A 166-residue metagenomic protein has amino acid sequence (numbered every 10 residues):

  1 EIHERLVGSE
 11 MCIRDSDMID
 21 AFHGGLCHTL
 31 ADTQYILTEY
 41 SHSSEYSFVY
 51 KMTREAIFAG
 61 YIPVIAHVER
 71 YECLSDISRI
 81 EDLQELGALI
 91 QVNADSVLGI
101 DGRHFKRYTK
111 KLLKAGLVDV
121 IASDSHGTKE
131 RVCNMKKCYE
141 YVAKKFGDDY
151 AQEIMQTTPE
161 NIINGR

Functional and structural regions predicted by a protein language model:
E1-G8, C12-I13: Single conserved hydrophobic/aromatic residue that forms the stacking wall/gate of nucleotide- or nucleobase-binding
E10-L37: Hydrophobic alpha-helical segments and helix pairs
G24-T33, G87, M135-V142: Active-site gating loops and adjacent loop-to-helix segments of metal-dependent hydrolytic enzymes
A31, Y35-A115: Domain-core and long-helix interface of multi-subunit machines
H67, D124, P159: Divalent metal-coordination and catalytic microenvironments
L98-G102, T128-C133, I163: Short active-site-adjacent structural elements
L117-C133: Short acidic/histidine-rich active-site segments
M135-R166: Mid-to-C-terminal alpha-helical segments outside catalytic/metal-binding sites
